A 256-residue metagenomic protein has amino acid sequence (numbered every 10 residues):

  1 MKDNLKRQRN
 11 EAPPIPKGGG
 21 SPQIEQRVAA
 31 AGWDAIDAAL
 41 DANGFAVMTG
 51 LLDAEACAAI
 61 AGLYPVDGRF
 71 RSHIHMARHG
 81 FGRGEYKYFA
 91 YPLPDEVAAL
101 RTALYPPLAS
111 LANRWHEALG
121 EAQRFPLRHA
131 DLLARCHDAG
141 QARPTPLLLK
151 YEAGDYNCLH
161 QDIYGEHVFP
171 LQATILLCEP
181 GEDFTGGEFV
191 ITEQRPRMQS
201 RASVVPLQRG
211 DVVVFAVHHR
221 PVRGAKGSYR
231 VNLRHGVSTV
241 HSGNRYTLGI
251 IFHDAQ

Functional and structural regions predicted by a protein language model:
M1-A42: Fe(II)/2-oxoglutarate
A35-L133: Non-heme Fe(II)/2-oxoglutarate
A90-T102, A134, A153-D155, F169-P170 (+1 more regions): Generic detector of contiguous secondary-structure segments
Q141-A153: A short glycine-rich, His/Asp/Glu-containing loop-to-beta-strand
P146-L148, A173-I175, L248-F252: A structural signal for short, well-ordered beta-strand segments
K150-A153, G165-D183: Short, conserved beta-strand element in jelly-roll/cupin
N157-Y164: Histidine-centered catalytic micro-motifs
F169, P180, F184-Q256: Catalytic core of Fe(II)/2-oxoglutarate
